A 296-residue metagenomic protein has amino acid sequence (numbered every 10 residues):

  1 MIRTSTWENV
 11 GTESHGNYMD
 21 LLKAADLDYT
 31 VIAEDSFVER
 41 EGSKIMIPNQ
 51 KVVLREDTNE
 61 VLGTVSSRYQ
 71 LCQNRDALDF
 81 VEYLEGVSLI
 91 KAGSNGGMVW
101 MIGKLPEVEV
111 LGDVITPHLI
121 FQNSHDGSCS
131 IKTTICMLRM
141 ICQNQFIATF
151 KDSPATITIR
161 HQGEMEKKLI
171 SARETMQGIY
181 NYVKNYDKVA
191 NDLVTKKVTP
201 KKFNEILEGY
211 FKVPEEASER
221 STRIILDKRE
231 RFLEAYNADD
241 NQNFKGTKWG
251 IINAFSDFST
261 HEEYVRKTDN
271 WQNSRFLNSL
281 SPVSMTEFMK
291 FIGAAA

Functional and structural regions predicted by a protein language model:
M1-E39, V108-A296: Intrinsically disordered, low-complexity regions enriched in serine/threonine
M1-S94: N-terminal low-complexity, intrinsically disordered segments
V53, M101-L105, I135-M137: Short beta-strand element of the conserved SAM-dependent methyltransferase core
I90-E109: Beta-rich nucleic-acid/ligand-interaction surfaces
